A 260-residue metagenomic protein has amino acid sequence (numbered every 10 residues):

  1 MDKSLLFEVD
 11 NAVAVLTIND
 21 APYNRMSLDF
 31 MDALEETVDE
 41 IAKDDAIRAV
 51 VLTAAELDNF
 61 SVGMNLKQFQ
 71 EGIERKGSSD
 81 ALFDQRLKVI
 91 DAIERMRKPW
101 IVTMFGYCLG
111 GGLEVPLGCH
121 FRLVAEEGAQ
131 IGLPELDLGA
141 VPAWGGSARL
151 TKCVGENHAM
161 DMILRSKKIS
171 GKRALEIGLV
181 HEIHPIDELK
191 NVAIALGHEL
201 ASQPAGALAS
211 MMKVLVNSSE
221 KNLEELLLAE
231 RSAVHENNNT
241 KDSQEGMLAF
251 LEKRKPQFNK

Functional and structural regions predicted by a protein language model:
M1-T17, K167-A201, A209-S219, G246-K260: Amphipathic alpha-helical segments at domain termini/boundaries
M1-T53, L57, D91: Conserved CoA-thioester-binding segment of acyl-CoA-metabolizing enzymes
L16, L34, L52, N65 (+6 more regions): Terminal peptide-recognition signature
D29-A33, Q85, A92, V192 (+2 more regions): Charged catalytic carboxylate motif
A54-A92: Glycine- (often His-adjacent) and acidic-residue-rich active-site loop that binds/positions the CoA thioester
D91-G206, T240, R254: Crotonase-fold acyl-CoA enzyme core
M162, V214, A233-N238: Helix-loop "lid/cap" segments that line or gate small-molecule binding pockets
E230, N239-S243, A249: Interdomain hinge/lid region at the active-site interface of Rossmann-like NAD(P)-dependent oxidoreductases
